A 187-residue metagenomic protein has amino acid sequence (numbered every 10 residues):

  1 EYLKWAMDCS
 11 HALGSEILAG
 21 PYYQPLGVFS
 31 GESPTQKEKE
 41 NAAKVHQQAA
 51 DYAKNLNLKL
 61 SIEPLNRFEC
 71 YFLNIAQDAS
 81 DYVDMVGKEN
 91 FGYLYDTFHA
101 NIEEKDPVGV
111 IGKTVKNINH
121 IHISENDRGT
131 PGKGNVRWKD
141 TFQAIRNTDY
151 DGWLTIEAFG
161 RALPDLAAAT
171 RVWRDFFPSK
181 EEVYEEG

Functional and structural regions predicted by a protein language model:
E1-G92: Active-site acidic/histidine proton-transfer and metal-coordination neighborhood in alpha/beta enzyme cores
G14-S15, L73-Y95, N101-G187: Histidine-acidic metal/acid-base catalytic patches
Y22-L26, P64-F68, T97-H99, E125-D127 (+1 more regions): Active-site-proximal loop/turn and secondary-structure-junction residues that shape catalytic pockets, frequently
